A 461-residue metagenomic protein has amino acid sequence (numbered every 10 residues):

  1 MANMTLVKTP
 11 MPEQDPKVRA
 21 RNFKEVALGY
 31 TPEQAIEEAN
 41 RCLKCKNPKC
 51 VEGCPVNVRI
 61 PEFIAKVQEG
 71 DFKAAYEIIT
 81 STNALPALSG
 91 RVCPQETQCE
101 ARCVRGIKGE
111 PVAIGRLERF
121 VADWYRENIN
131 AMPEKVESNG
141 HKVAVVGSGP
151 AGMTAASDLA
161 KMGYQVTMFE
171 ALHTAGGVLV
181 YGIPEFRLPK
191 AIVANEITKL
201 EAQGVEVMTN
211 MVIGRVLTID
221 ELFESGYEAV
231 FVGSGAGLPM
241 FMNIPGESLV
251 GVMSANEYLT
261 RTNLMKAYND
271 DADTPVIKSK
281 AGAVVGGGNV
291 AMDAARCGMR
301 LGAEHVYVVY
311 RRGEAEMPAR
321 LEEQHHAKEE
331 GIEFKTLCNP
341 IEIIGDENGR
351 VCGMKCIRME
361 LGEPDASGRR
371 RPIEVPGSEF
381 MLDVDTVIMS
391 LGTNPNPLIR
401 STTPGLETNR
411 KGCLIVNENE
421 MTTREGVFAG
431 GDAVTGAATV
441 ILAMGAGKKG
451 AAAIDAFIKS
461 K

Functional and structural regions predicted by a protein language model:
R19-E37, R59-R91, K108-E137, T262-N263: Ferredoxin-type iron-sulfur electron-transfer modules in oxidoreductases and energy-metabolism complexes
N40-E62, P86-I107: Local cysteine-cluster metal-coordination motifs and their immediate loop/turn environment, predominantly Fe-S cluster
A74, E137, K142-V146, A194-I244 (+4 more regions): Feature captures the FAD/FMN-dependent oxidoreductase FAD-binding
V121-E137, N195-R215, P239-L301, T408-N419 (+1 more regions): Glycine-rich dinucleotide-binding loop and its adjacent helix/turn
H141-T167, A291-M299: N-terminal Rossmann-like FAD-binding beta1-loop-alpha1 element of flavoenzymes
M168, L172-Q203, V207, A295-E342: Rossmann-like dinucleotide-binding cores of NAD(P)H-dependent redox enzymes
S248-S279, P364-A437: FAD-site-proximal beta/loop scaffold in flavoenzymes
A433-S460: A conserved FAD-binding loop/helix module that cradles the flavin
